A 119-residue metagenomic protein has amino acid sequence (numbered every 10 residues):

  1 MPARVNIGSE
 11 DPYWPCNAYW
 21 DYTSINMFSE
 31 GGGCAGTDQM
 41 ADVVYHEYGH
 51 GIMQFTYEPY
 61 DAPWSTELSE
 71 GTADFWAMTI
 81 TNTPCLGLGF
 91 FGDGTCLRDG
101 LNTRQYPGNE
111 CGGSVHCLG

Functional and structural regions predicted by a protein language model:
M1-G119: Extracellular protease catalytic domains of secreted zymogens
